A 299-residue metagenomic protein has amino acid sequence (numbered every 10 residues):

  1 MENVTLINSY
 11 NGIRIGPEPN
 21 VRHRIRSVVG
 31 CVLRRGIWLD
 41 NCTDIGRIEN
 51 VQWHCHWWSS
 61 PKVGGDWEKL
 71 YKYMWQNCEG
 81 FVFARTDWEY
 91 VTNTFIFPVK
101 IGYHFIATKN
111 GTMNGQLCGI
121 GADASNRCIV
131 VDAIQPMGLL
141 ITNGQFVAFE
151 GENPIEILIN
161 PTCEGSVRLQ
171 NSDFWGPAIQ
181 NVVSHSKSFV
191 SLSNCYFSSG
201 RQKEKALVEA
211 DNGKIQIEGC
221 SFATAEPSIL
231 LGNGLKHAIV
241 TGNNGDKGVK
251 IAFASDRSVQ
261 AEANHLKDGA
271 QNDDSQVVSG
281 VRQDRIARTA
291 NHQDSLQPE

Functional and structural regions predicted by a protein language model:
M1-E299: Extracellular/periplasmic carbohydrate-active domains that bind, remodel, or depolymerize complex polysaccharides
